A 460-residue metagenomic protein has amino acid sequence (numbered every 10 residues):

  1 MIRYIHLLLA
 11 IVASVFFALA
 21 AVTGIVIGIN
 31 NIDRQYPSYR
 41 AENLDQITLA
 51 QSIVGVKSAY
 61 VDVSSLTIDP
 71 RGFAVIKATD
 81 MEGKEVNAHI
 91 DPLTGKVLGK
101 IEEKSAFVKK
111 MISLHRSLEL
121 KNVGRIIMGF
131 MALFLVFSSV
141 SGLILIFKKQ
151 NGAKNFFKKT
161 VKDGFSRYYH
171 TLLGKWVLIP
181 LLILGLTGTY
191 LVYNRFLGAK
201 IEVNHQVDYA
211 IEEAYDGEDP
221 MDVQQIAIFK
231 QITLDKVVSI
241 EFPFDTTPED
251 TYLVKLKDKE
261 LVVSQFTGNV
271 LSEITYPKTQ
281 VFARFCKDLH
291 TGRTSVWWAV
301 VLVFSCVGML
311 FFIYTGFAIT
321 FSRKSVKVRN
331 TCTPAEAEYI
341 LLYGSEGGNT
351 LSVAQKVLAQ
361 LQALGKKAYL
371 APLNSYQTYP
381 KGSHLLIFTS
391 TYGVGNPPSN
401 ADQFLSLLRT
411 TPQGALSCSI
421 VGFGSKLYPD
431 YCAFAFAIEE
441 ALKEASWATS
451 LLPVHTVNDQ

Functional and structural regions predicted by a protein language model:
M1-Y339: Conserved histidines in hydrophobic membrane contexts and catalytic metal-binding motifs
A50, V223, G348-L351, Q355 (+1 more regions): Residue-level marker for well-ordered alpha-helical positions
T67, Y369-A371, S450-L452: General small-molecule cofactor/ligand-binding pocket signal
S322-S390, G395-S399, S406: N-terminal beta1-alpha1-beta2 submodule of the flavodoxin-like/Rossmannoid cofactor-binding fold
L364, K381-S383, I387-Q460: FMN-binding flavodoxin-like domain, especially the glycine-rich phosphate-binding loop
